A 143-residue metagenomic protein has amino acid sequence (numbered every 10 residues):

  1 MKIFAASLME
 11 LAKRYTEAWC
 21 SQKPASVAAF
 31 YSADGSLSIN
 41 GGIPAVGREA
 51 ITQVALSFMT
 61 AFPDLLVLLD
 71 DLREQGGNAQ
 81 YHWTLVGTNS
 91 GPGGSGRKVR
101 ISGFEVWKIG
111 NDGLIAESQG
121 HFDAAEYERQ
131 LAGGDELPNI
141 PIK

Functional and structural regions predicted by a protein language model:
M1-K143: C-terminal and inter-domain tail/linker signature
